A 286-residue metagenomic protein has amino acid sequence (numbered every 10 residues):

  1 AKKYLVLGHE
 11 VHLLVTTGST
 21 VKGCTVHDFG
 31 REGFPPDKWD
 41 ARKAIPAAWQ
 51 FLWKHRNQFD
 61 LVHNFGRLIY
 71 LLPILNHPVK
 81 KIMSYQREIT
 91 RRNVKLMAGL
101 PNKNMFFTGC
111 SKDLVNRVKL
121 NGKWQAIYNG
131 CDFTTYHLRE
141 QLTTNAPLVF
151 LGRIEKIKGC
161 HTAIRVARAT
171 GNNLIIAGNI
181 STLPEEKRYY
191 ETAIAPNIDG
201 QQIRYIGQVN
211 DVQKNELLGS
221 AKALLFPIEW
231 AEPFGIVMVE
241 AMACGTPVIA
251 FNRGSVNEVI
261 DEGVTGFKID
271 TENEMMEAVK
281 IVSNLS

Functional and structural regions predicted by a protein language model:
K3-W39, T182: N-terminal strand-loop element at the rim of the active site of nucleotide-sugar-dependent glycosyltransferases
N64-I69: Short His-centered aromatic/hydrophobic patch
F106-T108, N121-A177: Conserved donor-binding/catalytic core segment of Leloir-type glycosyltransferases
G178, E191-V212: Nucleotide-activated donor-binding/catalytic signature segment of Leloir-type glycosyltransferases, i.e., the conserved
N215, M238-A243, N257-E258: Short alpha-helical segment that forms part of, or immediately flanks, the ligand-binding pocket in carbohydrate-active
G219-P233, T246: Acidic donor-binding loop of glycosyltransferase active sites
A243, P247-A250: Short hydrophobic beta-strand element within catalytic cores of glycosyltransferases and related nucleotide-activated
D261-N273, K280-N284: Conserved acidic donor-binding segment of nucleotide-sugar-dependent glycosyltransferases
